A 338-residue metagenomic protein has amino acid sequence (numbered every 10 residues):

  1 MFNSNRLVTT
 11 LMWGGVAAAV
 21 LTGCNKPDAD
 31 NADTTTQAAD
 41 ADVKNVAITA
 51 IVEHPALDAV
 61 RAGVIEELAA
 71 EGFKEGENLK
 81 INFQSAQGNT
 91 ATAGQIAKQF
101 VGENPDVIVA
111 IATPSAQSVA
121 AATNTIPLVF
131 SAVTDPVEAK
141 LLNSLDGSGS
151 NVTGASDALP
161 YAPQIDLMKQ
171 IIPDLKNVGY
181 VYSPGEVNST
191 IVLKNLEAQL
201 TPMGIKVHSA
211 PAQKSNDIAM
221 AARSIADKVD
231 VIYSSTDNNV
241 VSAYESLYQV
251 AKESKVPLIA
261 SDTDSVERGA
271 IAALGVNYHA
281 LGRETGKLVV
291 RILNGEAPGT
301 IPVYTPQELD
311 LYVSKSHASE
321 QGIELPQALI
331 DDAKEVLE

Functional and structural regions predicted by a protein language model:
F2-V8, M12-G15, C24-E338: Short hydrophobic alpha-helices and adjacent helix-cap/hinge residues
